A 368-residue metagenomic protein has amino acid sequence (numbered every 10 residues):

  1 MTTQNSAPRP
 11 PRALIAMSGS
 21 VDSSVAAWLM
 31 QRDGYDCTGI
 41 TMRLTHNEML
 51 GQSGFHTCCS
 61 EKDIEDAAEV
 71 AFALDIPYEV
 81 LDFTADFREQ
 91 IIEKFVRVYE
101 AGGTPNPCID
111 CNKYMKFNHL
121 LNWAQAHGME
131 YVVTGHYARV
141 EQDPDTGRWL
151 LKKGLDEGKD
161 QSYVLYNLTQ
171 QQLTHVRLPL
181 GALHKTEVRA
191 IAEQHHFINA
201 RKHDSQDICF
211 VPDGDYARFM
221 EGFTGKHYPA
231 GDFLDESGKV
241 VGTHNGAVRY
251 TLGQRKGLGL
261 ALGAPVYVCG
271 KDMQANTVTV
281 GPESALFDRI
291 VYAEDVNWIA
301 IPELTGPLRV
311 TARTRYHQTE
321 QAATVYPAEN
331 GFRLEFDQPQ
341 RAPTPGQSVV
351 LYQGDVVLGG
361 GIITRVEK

Functional and structural regions predicted by a protein language model:
T2-Y166, R177, T186-E187: ATP-dependent adenylation/nucleotidyltransferase module used to activate substrates
V133-K368: AMP-forming adenylation/ATP pyrophosphatase catalytic core
